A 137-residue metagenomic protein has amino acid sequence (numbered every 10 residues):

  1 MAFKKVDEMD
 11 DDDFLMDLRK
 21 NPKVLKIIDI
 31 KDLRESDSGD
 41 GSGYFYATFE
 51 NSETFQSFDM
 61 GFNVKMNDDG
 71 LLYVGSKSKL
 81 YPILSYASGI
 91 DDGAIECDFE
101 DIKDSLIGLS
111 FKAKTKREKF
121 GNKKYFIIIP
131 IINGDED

Functional and structural regions predicted by a protein language model:
M1-D137: Short beta-rich binding modules
